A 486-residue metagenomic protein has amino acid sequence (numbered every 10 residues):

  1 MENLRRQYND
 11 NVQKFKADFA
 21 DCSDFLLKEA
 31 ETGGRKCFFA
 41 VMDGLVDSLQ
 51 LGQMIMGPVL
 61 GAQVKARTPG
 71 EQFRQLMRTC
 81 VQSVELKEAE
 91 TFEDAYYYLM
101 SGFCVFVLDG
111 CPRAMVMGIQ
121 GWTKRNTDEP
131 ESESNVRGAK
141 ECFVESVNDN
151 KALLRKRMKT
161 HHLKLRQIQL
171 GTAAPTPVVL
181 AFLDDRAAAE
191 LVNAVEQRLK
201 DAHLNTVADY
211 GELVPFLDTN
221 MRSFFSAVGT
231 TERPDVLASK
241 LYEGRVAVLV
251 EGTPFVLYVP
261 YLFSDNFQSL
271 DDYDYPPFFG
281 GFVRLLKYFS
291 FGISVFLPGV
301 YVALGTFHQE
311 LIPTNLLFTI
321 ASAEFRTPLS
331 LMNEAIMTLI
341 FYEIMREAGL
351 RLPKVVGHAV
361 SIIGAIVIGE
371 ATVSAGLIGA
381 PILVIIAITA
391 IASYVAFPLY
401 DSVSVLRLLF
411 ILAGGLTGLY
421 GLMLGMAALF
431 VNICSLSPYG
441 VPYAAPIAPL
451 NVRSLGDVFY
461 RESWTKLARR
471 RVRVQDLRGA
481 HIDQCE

Functional and structural regions predicted by a protein language model:
M1-F296, T314, C434-E486: Membrane-embedded alpha-helical signal segments
F291-L311: Hydrophobic alpha-helical segments embedded in or immediately adjacent to the lipid bilayer of multipass inner-membrane
V300, P313-E486: Generic detector of multi-pass transmembrane helix bundles and their immediately adjacent loops in polytopic membrane
